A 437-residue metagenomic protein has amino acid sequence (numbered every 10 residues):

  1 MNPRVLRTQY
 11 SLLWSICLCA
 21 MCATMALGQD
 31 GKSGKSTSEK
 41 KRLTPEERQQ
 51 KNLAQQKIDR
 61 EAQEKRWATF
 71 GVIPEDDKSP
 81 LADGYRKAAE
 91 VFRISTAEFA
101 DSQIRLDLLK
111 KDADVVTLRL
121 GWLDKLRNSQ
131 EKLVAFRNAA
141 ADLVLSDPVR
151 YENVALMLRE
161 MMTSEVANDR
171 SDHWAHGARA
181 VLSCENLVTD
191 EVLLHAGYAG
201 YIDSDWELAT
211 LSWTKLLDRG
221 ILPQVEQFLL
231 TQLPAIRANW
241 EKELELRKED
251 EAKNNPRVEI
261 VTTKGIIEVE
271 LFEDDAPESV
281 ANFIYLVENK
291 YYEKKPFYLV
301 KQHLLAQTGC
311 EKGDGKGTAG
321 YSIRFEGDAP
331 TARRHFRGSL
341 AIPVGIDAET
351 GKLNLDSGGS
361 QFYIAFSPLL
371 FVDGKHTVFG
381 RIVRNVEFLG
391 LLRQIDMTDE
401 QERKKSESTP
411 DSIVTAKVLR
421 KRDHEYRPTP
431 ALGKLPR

Functional and structural regions predicted by a protein language model:
M1-Y10: N-terminal secretory signal peptides that target proteins for export/translocation
S11-A23: Bacterial N-terminal signal peptides
T24-G28: Sec/Tat signal peptide C-region and signal peptidase I cleavage site
Q29-R437: Cyclophilin-like peptidyl-prolyl cis-trans isomerases
